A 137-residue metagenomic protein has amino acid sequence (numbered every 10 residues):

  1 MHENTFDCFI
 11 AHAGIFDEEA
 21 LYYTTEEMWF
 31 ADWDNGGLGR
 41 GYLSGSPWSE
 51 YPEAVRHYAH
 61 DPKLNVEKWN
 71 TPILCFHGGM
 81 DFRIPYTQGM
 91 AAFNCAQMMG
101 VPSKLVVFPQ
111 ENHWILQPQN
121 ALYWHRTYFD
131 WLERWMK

Functional and structural regions predicted by a protein language model:
M1-K137: Active-site-proximal cap/loop segments of hydrolase catalytic domains
